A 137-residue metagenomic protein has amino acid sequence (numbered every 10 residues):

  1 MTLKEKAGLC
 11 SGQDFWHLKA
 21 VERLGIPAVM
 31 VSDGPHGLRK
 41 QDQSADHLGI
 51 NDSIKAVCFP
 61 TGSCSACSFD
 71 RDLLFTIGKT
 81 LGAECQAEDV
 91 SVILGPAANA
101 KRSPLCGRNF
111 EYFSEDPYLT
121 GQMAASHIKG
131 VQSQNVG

Functional and structural regions predicted by a protein language model:
M1-G137: Glycoside hydrolase catalytic-domain context in secreted enzymes
